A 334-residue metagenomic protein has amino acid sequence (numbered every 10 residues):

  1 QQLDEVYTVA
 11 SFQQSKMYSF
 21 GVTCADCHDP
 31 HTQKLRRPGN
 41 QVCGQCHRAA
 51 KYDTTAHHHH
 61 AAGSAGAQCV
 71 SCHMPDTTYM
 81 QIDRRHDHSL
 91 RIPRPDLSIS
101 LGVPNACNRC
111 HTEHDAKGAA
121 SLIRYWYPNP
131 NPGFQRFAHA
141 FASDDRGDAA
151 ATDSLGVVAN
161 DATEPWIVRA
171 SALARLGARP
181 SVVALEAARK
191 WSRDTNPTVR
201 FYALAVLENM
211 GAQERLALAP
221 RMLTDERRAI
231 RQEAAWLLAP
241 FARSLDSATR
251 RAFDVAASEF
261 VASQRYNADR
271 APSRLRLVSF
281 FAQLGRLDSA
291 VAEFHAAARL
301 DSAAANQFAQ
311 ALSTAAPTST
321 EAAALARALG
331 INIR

Functional and structural regions predicted by a protein language model:
Q1-N129, V158-R169, A178-R179, T198-R200: Inter-heme linker and motif-flanking segments adjacent to c-type heme-binding CXXCH motifs in c-type cytochromes
Y79-Q135, L216-A262: Long, contiguous interaction/recruitment modules in multidomain scaffold/adaptor proteins
Q135-R146, I167-P180, A187-K190, T198-A212 (+5 more regions): Structural detector for internal amphipathic alpha-helices that build alpha-solenoid repeat scaffolds
D148-N160, S181-R193, G211-L223, S244-V261 (+2 more regions): Amphipathic alpha-helical scaffolding segments comprising HEAT/armadillo-like alpha-solenoid repeats
T163-P165, T195-N196, E226-R227, R270: Short inter-helical turns and helix N-cap capping residues of alpha-solenoid HEAT/ARM repeat scaffolds
R179, D194, M210, D225-E226 (+3 more regions): Structural marker of alpha-solenoid helical repeat scaffolds
S263, A296-A297, A326-A328: Canonical positions in the second alpha-helix
S273, A304-F308, E321-A322, R334: TPR alpha-solenoid repeat register
